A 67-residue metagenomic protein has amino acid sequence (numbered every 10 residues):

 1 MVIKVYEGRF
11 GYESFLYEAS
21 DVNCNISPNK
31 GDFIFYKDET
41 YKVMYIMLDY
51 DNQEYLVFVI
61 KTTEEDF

Functional and structural regions predicted by a protein language model:
M1-Y17: Short, basic/aromatic beta-hairpin or loop at an interaction surface
N25-N29: Short, well-ordered loop/turn sites that connect or cap secondary structure elements
E39-L48: Short beta-strand-centered aromatic/proline hotspots
Y50-T62: Short, solvent-exposed secondary-structure boundary/capping segments
T63-F67: Glycine- and charge-enriched low-complexity intrinsically disordered segments
